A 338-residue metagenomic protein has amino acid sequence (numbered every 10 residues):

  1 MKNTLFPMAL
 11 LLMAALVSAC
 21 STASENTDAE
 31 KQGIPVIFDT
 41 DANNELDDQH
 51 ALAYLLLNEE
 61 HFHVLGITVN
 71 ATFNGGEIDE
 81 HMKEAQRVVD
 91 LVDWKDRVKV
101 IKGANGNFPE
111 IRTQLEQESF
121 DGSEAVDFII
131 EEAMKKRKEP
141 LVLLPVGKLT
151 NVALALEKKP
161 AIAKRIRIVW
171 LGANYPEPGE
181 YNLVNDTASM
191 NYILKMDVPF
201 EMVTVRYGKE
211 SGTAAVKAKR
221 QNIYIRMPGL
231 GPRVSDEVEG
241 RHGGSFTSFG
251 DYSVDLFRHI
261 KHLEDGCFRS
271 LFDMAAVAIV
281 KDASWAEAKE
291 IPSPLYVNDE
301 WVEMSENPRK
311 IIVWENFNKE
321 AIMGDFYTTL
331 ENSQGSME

Functional and structural regions predicted by a protein language model:
M1-A9: Bacterial N-terminal signal peptides that target proteins for export
L11-A15: Sec-dependent N-terminal signal peptides of Gram-positive bacterial secreted proteins and lipoproteins
V17-A19: C-terminal motif of bacterial Sec signal peptides marking the signal peptidase cleavage site
S21-E338: N-terminal acidic, glycine/proline-rich low-complexity segments
